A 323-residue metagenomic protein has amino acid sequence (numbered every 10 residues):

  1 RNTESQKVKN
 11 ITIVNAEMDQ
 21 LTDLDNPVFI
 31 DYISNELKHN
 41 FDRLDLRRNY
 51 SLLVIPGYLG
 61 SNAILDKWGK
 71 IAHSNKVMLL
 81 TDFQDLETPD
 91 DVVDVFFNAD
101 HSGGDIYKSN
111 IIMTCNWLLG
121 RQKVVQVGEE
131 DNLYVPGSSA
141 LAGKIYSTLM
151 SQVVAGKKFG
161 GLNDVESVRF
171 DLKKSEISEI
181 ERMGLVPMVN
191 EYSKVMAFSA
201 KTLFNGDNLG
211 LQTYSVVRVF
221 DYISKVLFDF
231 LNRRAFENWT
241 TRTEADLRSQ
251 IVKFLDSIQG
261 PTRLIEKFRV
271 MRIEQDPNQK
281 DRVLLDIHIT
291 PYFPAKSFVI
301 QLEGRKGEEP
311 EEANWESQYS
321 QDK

Functional and structural regions predicted by a protein language model:
R1-Y32, L37: Long, low-complexity, polar/charged, intrinsically disordered or flexibly structured peripheral segments
H39-K323: Structured, hydrophobic secondary-structure cores that serve as assembly/anchoring elements
